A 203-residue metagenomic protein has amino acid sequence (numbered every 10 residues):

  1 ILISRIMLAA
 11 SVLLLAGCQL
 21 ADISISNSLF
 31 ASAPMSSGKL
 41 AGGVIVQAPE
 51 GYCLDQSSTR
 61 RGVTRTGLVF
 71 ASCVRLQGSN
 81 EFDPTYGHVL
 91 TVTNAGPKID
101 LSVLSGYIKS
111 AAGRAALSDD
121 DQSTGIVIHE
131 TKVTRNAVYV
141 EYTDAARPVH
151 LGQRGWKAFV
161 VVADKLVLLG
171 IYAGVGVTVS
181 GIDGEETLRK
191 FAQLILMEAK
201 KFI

Functional and structural regions predicted by a protein language model:
I1-L8: Bacterial N-terminal signal peptides that target proteins for export
L14-G17: C-terminal motif of bacterial Sec signal peptides marking the signal peptidase cleavage site
Q19-D22: Bacterial signal peptide processing site
S26-G51: Post-signal peptide N-terminal segment of mature Sec-exported envelope proteins
E50-G51, V133-N136, V160-V167: Short, solvent-exposed coil/turn segments at beta-strand boundaries
G51-I99: Secretory pathway targeting signatures of secreted, lumenal, and periplasmic proteins
Y52, V167-I203: Surface-exposed amphipathic alpha-helical segments
A112-A158: Signature of long, low-cysteine stretches enriched in small and polar/charged residues
